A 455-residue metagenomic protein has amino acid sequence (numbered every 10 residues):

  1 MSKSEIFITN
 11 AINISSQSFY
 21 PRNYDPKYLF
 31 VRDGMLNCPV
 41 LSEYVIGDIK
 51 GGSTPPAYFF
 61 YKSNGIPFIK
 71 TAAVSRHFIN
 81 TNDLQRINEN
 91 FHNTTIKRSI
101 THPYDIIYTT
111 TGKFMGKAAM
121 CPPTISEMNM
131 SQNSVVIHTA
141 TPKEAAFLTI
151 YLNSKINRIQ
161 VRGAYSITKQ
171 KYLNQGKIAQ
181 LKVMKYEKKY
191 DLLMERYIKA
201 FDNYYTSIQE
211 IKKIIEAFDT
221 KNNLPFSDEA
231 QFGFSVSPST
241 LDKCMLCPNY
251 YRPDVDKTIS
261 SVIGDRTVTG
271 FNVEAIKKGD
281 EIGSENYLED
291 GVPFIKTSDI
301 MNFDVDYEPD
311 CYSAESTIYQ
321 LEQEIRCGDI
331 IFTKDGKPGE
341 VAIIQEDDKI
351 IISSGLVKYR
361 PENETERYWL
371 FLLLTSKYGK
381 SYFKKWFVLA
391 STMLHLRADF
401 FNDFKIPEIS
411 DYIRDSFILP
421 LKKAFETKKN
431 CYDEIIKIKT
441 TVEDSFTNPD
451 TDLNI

Functional and structural regions predicted by a protein language model:
M1-T54, E187-S284, S410-I455: Non-catalytic DNA-recognition/assembly elements of restriction-modification systems
C38-A57, A73-P103, R266-G283, S298-C327: Sequence-specific dsDNA recognition surfaces
L41, S75, N80, S126 (+6 more regions): Basic, amphipathic alpha-helical recognition segments used for DNA target recognition
T54-S63, D83, G163-Y165, E229-A230 (+3 more regions): Short coil/turn segments at secondary-structure boundaries
Y58-I66, F78-R86, R98-T101, A119-S131 (+5 more regions): Short, surface-exposed loop/turn microsegments at beta-strand edges and helix-strand junctions
K70, K97-R98, I107-L152, K296 (+2 more regions): A short beta-sheet element
S99, P103-I106, T110, S131 (+7 more regions): Elongated alpha-helical scaffolds
